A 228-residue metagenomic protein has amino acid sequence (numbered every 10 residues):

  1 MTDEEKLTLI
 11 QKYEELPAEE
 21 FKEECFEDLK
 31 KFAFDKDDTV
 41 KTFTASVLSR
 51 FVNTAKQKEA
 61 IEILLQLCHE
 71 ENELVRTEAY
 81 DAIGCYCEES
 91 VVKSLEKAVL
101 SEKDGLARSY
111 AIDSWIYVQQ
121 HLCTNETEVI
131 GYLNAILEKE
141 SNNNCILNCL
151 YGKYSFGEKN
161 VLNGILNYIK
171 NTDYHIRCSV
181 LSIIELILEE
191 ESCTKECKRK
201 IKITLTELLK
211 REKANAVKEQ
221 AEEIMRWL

Functional and structural regions predicted by a protein language model:
T2-F21, K31-F34, T39-A55, L74-E88 (+4 more regions): Structural detector for internal amphipathic alpha-helices that build alpha-solenoid repeat scaffolds
E19-F34, T54-L67, E88-L100, H121-L137 (+2 more regions): Amphipathic alpha-helical scaffolding segments comprising HEAT/armadillo-like alpha-solenoid repeats
E71: Residues in Ca2+-coordinating acidic/glycine-rich loops
K103: Acidic phosphotransfer microenvironment of two-component signaling modules
E140-S141: Flexible interdomain linker/hinge and immediately adjacent N-terminus of the catalytic tyrosine-recombinase domain
L208-E212: Helix-loop junctions that connect tandem helical modules in alpha-solenoid scaffolds
